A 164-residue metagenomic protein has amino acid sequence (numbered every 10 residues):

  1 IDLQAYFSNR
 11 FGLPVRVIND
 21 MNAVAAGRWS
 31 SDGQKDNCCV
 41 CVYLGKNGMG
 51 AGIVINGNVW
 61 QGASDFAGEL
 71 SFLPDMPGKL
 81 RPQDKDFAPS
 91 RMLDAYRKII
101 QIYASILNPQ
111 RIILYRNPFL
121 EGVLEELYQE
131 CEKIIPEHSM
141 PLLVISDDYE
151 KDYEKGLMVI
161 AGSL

Functional and structural regions predicted by a protein language model:
I1-P77: Phosphate-binding/catalytic loop of phosphoryl-transfer enzymes
R10, P77-L164: ATP-binding/phosphotransfer module of carbohydrate and carboxylate kinases, centering on a glycine-rich
